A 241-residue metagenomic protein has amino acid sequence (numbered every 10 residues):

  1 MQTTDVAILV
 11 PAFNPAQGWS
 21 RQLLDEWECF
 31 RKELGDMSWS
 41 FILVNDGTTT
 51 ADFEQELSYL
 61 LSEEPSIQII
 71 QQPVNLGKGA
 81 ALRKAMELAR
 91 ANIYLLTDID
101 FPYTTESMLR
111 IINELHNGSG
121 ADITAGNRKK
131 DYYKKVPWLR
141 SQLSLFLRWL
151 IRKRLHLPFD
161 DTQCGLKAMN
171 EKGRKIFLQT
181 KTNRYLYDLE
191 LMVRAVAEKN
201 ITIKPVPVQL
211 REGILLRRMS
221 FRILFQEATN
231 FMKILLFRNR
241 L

Functional and structural regions predicted by a protein language model:
M1-V6, V10, Q17-G18, K32 (+1 more regions): Hydrophobic helical membrane-anchoring modules
V10-E26, G47: Active-site beta-to-alpha loop of glycosyltransferases that engages the nucleotide-sugar donor
D25-M37: Short, acidic, metal-binding catalytic loop of nucleotide-sugar glycosyltransferases
G35-T48, Q68-Q72: Short beta-strand/loop segment that forms part of the nucleotide-sugar
N45-E54, F101: A conserved acidic beta->alpha catalytic loop
E54-L88: Conserved donor nucleotide-binding strand/loop of the catalytic core
V74, A80-L88, T105-L178, Y185 (+2 more regions): Acceptor/aglycone-binding surface of glycosyltransferases and processive sugar-polymer synthases
Y94: Short aromatic/hydrophobic "clamp" motif used to bind/position activated sugar donors
